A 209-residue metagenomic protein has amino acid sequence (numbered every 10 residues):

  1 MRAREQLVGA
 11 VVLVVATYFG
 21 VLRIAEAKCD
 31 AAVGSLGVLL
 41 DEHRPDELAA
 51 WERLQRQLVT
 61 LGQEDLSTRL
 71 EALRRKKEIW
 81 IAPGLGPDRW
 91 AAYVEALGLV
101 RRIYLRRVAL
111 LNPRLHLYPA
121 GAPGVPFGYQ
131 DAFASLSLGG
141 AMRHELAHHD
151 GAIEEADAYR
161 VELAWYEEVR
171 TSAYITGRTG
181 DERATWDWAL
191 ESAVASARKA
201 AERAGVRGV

Functional and structural regions predicted by a protein language model:
R2-R102: A metal-dependent hydrolase signature that marks the N-terminal structural subdomain at the beginning of catalytic folds
W51, Q57-G62, G98, R106-A109 (+2 more regions): Post-signal/leader-peptide non-cytosolic segments of secretory proteins
G84-L136, H149: Active-site scaffold of zinc-dependent metalloenzymes
L136, G140, Y159: Membrane-embedded glycan transfer/ligation machinery that uses polyprenyl lipid-linked sugar donors/oligosaccharides
G140-A152: Active-site recognition of the HExxH zinc-binding catalytic motif
A152-A201: Post-HExxH zinc-binding segment in Zn-dependent metallohydrolases
R207-V209: Short, solvent-exposed mixed-charge patches
